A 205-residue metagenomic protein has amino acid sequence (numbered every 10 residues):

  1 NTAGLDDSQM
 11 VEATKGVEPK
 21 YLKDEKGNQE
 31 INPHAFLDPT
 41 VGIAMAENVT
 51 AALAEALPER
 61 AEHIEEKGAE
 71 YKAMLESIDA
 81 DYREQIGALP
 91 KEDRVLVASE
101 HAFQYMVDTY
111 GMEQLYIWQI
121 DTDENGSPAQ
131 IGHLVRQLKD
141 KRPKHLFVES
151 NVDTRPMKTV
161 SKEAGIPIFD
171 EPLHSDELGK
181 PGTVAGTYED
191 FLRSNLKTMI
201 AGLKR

Functional and structural regions predicted by a protein language model:
N1-R205: Extracytoplasmic metal-acquisition and chelation regions
